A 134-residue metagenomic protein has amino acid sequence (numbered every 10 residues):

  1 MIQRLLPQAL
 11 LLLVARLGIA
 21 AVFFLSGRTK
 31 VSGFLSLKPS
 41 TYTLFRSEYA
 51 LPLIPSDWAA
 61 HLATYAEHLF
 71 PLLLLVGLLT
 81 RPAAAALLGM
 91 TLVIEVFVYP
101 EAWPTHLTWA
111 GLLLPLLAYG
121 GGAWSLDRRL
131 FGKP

Functional and structural regions predicted by a protein language model:
M1-P39, L51-L69, L73-P134: Extended, low-polarity transmembrane helix blocks
T41, F45-R46: Interfacial juxtamembrane loops and adjacent helix segments that form the catalytic/substrate-binding surfaces
